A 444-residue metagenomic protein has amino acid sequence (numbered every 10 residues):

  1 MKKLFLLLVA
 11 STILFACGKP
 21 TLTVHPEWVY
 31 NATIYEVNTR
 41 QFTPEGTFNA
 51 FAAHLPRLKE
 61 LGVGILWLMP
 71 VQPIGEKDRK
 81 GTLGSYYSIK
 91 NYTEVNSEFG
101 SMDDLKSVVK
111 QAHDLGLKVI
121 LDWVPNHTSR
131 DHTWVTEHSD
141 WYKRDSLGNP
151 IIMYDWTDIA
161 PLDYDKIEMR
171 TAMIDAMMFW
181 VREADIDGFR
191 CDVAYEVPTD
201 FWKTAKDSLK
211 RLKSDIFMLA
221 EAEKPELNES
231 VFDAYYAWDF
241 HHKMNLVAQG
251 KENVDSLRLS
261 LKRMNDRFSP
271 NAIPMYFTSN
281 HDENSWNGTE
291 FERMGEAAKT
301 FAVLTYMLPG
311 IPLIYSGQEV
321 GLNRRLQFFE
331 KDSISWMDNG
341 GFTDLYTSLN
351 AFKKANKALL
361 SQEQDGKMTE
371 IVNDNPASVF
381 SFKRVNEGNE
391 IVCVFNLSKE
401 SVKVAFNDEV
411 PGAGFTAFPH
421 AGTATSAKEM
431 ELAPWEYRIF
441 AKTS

Functional and structural regions predicted by a protein language model:
F15-A16: C-terminal motif of bacterial Sec signal peptides marking the signal peptidase cleavage site
K19-Y35, R40-N49, A53-G64, P70-A184 (+1 more regions): Substrate-binding/active-site clefts of carbohydrate-active enzymes
T33-Y35, L66-L68, V119-L121, F189 (+3 more regions): Hydrophobic faces of well-ordered beta-strands that scaffold small-molecule active sites in alpha/beta enzyme cores
R182, D192-P274, L304, G321-F352 (+3 more regions): Active-site-proximal helices and loops of the catalytic beta/alpha 8
M275-M294, A298-G340: Aromatic/acidic polysaccharide-binding cleft in carbohydrate-active enzymes
I371-D408: Carbohydrate-binding surface patches
S401-A421: Beta-strand-rich binding/interaction modules
S426-S444: C-terminal beta-strand-rich structural cap/linker in extracellular carbohydrate-active enzymes
